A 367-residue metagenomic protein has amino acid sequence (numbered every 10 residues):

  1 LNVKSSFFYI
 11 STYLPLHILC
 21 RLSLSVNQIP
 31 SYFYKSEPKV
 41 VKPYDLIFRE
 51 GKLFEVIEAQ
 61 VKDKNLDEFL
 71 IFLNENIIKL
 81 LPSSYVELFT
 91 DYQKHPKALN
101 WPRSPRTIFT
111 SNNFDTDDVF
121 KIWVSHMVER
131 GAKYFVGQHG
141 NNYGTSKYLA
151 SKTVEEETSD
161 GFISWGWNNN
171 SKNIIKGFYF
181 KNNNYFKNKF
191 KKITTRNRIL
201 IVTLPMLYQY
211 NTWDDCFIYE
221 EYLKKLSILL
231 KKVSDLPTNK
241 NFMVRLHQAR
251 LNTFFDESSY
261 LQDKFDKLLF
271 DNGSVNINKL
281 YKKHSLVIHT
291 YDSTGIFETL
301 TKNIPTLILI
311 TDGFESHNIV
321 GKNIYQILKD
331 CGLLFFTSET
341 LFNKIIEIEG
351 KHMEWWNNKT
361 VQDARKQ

Functional and structural regions predicted by a protein language model:
L1-Q367: Catalytic-core helical/loop segments in enzymes performing group transfer/polymerization on anionic/lipid-linked
